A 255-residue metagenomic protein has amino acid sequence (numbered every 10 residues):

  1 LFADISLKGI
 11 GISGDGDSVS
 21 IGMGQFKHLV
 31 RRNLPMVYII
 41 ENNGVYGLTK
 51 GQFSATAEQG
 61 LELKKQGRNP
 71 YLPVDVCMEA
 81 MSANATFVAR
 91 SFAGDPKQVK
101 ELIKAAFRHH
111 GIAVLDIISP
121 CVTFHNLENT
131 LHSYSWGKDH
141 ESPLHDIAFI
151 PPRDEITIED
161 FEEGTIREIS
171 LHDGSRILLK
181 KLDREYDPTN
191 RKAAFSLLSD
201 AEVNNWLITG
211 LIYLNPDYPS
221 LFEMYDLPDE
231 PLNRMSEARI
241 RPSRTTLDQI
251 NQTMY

Functional and structural regions predicted by a protein language model:
L1-G47, Q98-K100: Thiamine diphosphate
I5, F53-A106: Conserved thiamine diphosphate
L7-I10, P35-I39, M78, T86-A89 (+2 more regions): Structural motif
S13-G16, M23, E41-N43, A83 (+3 more regions): Fold-independent oxyanion-binding glycine-rich loops and adjacent beta-strand/coil segments at enzyme active sites
I21-Q25, R31, L48-F53, H125-T130 (+1 more regions): Short acidic, glycine/serine/threonine-rich loops at helix termini
R31-P35, G44, M81-T86, K104-G111: Generic secondary-structure signature for well-ordered alpha-helical cores
T86-H140: ATP/pyrophosphate-binding catalytic subdomain of soluble kinases
C121-Y255: Flexible, low-complexity linker and terminal segments
